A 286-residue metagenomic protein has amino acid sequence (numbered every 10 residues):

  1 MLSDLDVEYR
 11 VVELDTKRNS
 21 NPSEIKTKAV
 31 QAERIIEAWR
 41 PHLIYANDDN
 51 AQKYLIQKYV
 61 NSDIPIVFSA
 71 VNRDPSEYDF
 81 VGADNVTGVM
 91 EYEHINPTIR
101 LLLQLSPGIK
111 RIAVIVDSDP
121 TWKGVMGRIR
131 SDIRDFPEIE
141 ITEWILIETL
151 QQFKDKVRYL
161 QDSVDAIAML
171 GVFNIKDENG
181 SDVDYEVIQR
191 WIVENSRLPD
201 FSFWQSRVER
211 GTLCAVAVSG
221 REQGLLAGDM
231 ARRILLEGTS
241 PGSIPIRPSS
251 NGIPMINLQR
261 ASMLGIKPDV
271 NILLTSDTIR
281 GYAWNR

Functional and structural regions predicted by a protein language model:
M1-R286: Short hydrophobic alpha-helices and adjacent helix-cap/hinge residues
